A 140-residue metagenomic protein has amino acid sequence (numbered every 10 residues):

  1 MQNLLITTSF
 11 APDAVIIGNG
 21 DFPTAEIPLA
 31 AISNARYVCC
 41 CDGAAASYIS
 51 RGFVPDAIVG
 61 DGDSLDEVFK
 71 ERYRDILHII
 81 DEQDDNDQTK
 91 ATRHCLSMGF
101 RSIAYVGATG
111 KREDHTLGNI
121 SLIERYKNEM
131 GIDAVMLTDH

Functional and structural regions predicted by a protein language model:
M1-R72: N-terminal beta-strand-loop-alpha-helix module at the start of alpha/beta ligand-binding or catalytic domains
A11-P12, R36, F100-S102, I132: Short coil/turn segments at beta-strand junctions that form active-site/ligand-binding loops
T24-E26, D85-T89, R112-L117: Short glycine/serine/threonine-rich phosphate/pyrophosphate-binding segments that cradle anionic phosphate groups
S47, H94-S97, R125: A generic secondary-structure signal
V59-G62, H78-Q83, G107: Short beta->alpha connector loops at strand-helix junctions that form conserved, small/polar/Pro-enriched
Y73-E82, G131-V135: A glycine-rich helix N-cap at a beta->alpha junction
I76-G99: Short phosphate-binding loop-to-helix
S102-H140: Anionic-ligand-binding alpha/beta catalytic cores of soluble enzymes and soluble regulatory domains that recognize
